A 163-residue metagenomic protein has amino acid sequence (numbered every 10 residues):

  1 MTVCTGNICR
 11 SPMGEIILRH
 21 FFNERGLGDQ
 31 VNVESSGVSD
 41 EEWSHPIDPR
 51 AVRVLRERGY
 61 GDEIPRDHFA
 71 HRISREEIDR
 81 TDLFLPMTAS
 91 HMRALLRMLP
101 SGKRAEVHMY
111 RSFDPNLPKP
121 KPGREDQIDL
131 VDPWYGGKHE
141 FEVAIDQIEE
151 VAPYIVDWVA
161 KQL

Functional and structural regions predicted by a protein language model:
M1-L163: Short polar/charged helix/loop
